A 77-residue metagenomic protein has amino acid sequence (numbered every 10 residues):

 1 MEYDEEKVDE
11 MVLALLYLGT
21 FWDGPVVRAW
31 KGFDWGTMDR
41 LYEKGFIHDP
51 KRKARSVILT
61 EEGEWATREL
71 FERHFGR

Functional and structural regions predicted by a protein language model:
M1-W35, E72-G76: Short amphipathic alpha-helical interface segments
D23, D49, T67: Short, electropositive, low-hydrophobicity segments enriched in small/polar residues
R40: Alpha-helical DNA-recognition elements
E43-R52: A short, conserved structural fragment
A54-L59: Minor-groove-contacting beta-hairpin "wing" of winged helix-turn-helix DNA-binding domains
E61-R77: Short, amphipathic alpha-helical interaction segments positioned at domain boundaries
